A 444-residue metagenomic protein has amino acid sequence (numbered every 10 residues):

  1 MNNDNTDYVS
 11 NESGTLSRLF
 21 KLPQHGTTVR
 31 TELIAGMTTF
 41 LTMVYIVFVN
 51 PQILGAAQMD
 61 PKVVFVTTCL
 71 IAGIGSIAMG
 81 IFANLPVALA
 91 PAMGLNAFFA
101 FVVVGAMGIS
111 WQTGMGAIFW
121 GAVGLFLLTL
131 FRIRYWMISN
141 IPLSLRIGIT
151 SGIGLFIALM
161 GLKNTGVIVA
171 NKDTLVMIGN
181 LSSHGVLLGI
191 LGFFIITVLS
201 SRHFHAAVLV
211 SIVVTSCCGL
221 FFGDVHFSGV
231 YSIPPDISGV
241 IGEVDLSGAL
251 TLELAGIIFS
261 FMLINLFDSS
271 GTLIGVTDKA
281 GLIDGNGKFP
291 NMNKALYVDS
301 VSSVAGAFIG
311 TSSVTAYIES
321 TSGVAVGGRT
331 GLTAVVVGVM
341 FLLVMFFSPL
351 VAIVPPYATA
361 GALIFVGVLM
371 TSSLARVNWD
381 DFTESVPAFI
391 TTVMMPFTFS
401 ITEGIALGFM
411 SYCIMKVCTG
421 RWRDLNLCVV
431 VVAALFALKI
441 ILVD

Functional and structural regions predicted by a protein language model:
N2-V63, M177-I178, L209-N293, A434-L438: Helix-loop-helix hairpins and the membrane-proximal interhelical loops of multi-pass alpha-helical transport proteins
D7, A72-M93: Juxtamembrane transmembrane-helix boundary signature
Y8-I46, N50, I71-A72, A92-F101 (+2 more regions): Helix-loop-helix junctions within the multi-pass membrane cores of secondary transporters/permeases
L22-I34, M59-V63, N84, G108-T113 (+14 more regions): Juxtamembrane/transmembrane-helix boundary motifs in multi-pass membrane proteins
L41-Y45, F82-A92, L127-L128, H203-F204 (+4 more regions): Short helix-coil transition sites and intra-membrane helix breaks within transmembrane domains of multi-pass
Q52-V64, V102-T113, L252-A255, P355 (+1 more regions): Helix-coil boundary and interhelical linker segments in multi-pass alpha-helical membrane proteins
Q58-I77: Loop-to-helix transition at the N-terminal end of transmembrane alpha-helices
M107-F221, V225, V335-D444: Membrane-embedded alpha-helical modules
